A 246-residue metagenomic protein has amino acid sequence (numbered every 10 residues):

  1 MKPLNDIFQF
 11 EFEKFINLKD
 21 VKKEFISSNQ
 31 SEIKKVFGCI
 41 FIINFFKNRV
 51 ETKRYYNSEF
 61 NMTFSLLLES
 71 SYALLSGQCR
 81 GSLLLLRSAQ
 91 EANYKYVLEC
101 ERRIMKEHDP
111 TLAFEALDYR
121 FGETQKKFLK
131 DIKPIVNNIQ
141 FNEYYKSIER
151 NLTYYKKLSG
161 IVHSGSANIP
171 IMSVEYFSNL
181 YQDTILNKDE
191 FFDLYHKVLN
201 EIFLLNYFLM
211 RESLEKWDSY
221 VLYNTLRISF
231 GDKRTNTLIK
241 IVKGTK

Functional and structural regions predicted by a protein language model:
M1-C79, L84-L85, E99, M105-K246: A cross-kingdom marker of C-terminal helix-rich interaction/assembly modules
L85-L86, N93: Internal, conserved structured core segments that host functional sites
E91-R102: Extracellular-facing segments of soluble proteins and assemblies that are Gly/Ser/Thr-biased and enriched in aromatics
